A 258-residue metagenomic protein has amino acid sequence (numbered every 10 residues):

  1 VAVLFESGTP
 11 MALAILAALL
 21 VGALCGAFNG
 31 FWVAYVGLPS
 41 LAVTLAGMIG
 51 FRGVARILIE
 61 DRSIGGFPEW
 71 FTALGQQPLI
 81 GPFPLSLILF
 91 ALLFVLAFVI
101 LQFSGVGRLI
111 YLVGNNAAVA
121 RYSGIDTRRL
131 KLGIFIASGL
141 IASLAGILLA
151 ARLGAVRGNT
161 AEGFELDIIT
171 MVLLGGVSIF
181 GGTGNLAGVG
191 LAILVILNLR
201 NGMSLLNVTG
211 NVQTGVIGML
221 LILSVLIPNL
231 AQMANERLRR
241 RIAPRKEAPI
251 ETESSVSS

Functional and structural regions predicted by a protein language model:
F5-M48, L191-V195: Alpha-helical transmembrane segments within multi-pass membrane transporters and channels
G8, Y35-G37, F103, R129 (+2 more regions): Helix-loop interface residues and adjacent transmembrane-helix termini in multi-pass membrane transporters, primarily
M11, V36, S40-S104, L130-G133 (+3 more regions): Transmembrane helix-bundle core of multi-pass membrane transporters and related energy-transducing complexes
M48, R52-G53, L89-I100, F135-G146 (+3 more regions): Hydrophobic core segments of alpha-helical transmembrane domains in multi-pass membrane transport and ion-translocation
V95-I136: Membrane-helix/interface signature in polytopic inner-membrane proteins
Y122-R129, M203-S258: Cytosolic-side transmembrane-helix boundaries in multi-pass membrane proteins
D126-A150, E162, L166: Transmembrane alpha-helices
A142, R152-G218: Transmembrane alpha-helical segments in multi-pass inner-membrane proteins
